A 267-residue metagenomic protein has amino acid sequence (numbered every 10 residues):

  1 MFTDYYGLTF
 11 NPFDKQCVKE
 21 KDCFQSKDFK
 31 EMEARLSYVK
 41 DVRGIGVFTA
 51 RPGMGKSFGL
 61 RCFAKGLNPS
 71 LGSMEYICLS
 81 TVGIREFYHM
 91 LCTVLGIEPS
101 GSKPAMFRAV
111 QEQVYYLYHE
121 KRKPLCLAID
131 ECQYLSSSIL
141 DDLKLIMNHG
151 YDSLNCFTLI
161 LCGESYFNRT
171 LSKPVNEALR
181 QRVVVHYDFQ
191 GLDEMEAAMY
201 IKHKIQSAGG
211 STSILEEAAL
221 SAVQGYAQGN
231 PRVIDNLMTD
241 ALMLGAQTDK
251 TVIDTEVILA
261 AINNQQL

Functional and structural regions predicted by a protein language model:
M1-R43, L259, N263, L267: A short, basic N-terminal segment
F2-G7, N11, R61, C156 (+3 more regions): C-terminal alpha-helical "lid" subdomain
F2-Y5, G83-F87, E98-D142, G150-N155 (+4 more regions): Mid-core helix/loop region of P-loop NTP-binding domains shared across ATPases and GTPases
L8-F13, C17, G72, V82-G101: Conserved NTP-binding/hydrolysis module of P-loop NTPases
V42-C62: Walker A/P-loop nucleotide-binding motif
P52, E75-G83: A short hydrophobic beta-strand->loop->alpha-helix junction that borders the nucleotide-binding pocket of P-loop NTPases
A64-L67, F167-R182: Short regulatory helix/loop adjacent to the ATP-binding pocket of P-loop NTPases
I77-S80, L171, V184-A197: Conserved AAA+ ATPase "SRH/arginine-finger" region at the nucleotide-binding site
